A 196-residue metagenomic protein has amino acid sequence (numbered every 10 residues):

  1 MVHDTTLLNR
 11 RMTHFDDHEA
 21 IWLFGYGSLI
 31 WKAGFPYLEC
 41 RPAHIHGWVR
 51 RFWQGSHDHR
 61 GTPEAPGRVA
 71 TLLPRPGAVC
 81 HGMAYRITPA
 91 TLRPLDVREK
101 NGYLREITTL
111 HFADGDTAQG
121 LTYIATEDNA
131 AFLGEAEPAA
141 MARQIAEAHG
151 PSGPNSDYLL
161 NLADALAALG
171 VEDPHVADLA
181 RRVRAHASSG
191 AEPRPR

Functional and structural regions predicted by a protein language model:
M1-R196: A glycine-rich, hydrophobic/aromatic-adjacent loop/helix-cap motif
